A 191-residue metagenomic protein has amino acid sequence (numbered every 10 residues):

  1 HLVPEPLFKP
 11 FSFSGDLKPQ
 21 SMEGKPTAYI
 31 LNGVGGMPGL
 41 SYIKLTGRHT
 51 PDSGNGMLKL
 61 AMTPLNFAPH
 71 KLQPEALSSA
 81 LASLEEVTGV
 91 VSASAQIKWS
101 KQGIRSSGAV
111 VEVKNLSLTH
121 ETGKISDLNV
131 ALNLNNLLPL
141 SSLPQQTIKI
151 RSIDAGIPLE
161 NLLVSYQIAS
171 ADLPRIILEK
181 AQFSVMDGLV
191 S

Functional and structural regions predicted by a protein language model:
H1-S94, Q102, S106-S107, H120-S191: Interface amphipathic segments
